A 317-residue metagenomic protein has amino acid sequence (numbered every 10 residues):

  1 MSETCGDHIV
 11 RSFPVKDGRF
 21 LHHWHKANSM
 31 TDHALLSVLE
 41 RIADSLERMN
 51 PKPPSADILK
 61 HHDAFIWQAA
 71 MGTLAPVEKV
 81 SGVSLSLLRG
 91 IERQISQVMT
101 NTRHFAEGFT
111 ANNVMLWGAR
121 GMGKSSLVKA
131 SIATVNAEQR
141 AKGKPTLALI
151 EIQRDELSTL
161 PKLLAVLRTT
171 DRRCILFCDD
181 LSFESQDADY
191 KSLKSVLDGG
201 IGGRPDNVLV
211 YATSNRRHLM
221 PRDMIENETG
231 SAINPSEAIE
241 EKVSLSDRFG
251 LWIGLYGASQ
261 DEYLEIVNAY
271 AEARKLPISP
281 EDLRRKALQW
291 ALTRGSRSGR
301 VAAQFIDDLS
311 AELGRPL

Functional and structural regions predicted by a protein language model:
W24-F65: Extended alpha-helical segments
P76-S96: Dynamic helix-loop-helix/coil hinge segments at AAA+ ATPase domain boundaries and subdomain interfaces
T110-V128: Walker A/P-loop nucleotide-binding motif
T134-R172, F183-E184: AAA+/P-loop NTPase substrate/partner-engagement loops
P161-G202: Conserved nucleotide-sensing/catalytic segment adjacent to the nucleotide-binding pocket in NTP-handling enzymes
S185-S231: Conserved catalytic/switch belt of AAA+ P-loop NTPases
S231-V243, G250-D261: Conserved AAA+ ATPase "SRH/arginine-finger" region at the nucleotide-binding site
G257-L317: C-terminal alpha-helical "lid" subdomain
